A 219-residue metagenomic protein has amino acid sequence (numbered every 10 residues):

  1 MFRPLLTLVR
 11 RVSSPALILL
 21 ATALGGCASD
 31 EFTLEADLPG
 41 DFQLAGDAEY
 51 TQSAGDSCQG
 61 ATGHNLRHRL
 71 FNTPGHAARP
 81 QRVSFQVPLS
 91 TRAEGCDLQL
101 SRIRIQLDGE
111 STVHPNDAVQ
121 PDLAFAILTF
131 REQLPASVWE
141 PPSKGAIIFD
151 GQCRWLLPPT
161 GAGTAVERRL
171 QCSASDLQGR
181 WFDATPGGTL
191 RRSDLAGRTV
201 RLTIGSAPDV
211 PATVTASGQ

Functional and structural regions predicted by a protein language model:
F2-A16: Bacterial N-terminal signal peptides that target proteins for export
D30-F32: Structural beta-strand segments of beta-rich domains
L34, I103-I105, V200-I204: Hydrophobic beta-strand residues in large extracellular and virion-surface proteins
E35-Q43: Structural motif
A45-G145: Structured domain cores in non-transmembrane regions
Q120-Q219: A eukaryote-biased signal for long
